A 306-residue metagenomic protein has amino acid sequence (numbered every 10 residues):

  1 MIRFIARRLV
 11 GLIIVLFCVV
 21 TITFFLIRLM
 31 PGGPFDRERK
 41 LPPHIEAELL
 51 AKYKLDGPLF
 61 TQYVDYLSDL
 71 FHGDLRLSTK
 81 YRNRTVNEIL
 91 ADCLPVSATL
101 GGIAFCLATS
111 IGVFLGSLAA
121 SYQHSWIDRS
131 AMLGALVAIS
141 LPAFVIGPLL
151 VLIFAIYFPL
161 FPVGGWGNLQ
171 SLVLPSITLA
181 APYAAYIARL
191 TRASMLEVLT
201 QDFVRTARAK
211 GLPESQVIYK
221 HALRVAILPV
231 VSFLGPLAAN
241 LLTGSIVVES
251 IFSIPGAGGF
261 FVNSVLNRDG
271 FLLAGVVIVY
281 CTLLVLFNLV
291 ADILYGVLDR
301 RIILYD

Functional and structural regions predicted by a protein language model:
I2-F4, L90-I127, A143, W166-D306: Alpha-helical transmembrane segments of integral membrane proteins, especially multi-pass inner/plasma-membrane
A6-L16: N-terminal signal-anchor/signal peptide hydrophobic helix marking the start of the first transmembrane segment
L16-V64, K80, A155-L174: Hydrophobic alpha-helical transmembrane segments of membrane transport/permease proteins and related membrane-embedded
T23-L29, K54, Y66-S68, L133-P162 (+1 more regions): Membrane-water interface segments at the C-terminal ends of transmembrane alpha-helices in multi-pass inner-membrane
L26, D36-E38, T61, R76-T79 (+6 more regions): Short, hydrophobic secondary-structure boundary micro-motifs
L26, M30, E38, P42 (+10 more regions): Hydrophobic aliphatic residues
D56-V113: An internal, D/E-rich "acidic patch" concept
H72, I146-G147, L196: Alpha-helical transmembrane segments and their lipid-water interface positions in multi-pass membrane proteins
